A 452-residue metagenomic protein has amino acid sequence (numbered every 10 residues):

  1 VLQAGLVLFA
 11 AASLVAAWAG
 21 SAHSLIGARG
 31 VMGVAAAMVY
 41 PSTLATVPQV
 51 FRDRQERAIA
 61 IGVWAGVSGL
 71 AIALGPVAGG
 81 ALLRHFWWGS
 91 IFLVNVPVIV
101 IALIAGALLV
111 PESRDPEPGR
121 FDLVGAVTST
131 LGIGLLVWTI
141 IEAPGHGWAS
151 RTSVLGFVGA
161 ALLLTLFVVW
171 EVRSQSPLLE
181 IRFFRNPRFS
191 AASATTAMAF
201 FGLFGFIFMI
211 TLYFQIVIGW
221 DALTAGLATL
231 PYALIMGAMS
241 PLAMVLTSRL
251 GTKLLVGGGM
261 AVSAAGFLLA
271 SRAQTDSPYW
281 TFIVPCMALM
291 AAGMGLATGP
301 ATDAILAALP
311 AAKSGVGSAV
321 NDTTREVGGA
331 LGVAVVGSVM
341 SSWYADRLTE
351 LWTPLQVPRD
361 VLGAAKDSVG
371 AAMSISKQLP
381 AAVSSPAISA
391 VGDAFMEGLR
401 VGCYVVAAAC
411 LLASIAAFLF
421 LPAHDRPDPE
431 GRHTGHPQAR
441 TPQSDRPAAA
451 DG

Functional and structural regions predicted by a protein language model:
V1-G125, R151, G226, L234 (+1 more regions): Helix-loop-helix hairpins in multi-pass membrane proteins, especially solute transporters
S13, H23-L25, W87, V124-G125 (+4 more regions): Transmembrane core module of solute transporters
A19-G20, R52, L109-E112, P144-G145 (+5 more regions): Short helix-capping/hinge motifs at transmembrane helix termini and TM-loop junctions
A71-G75, I207, M239, T298 (+2 more regions): Discrete transmembrane alpha-helix packing/kink hotspots characteristic of Major Facilitator Superfamily-like secondary
A78-F86, I140, F214-Q215, L246-T247 (+2 more regions): Interfacial helix-cap and linker-helix signal at transmembrane-aqueous boundaries of multi-pass secondary transporters
P97-R114, G132-I141, A160-S174, A413-L421: C-terminal membrane-cytosol helix-exit motif in multi-pass small-molecule transporters
I101, A304, V320, R325-L421 (+1 more regions): Hydrophobic transmembrane architecture of multi-pass small-molecule transporters
E112-V127, S174-L178, R426-H433: Flexible cytoplasmic inter-helical loops of multi-pass small-molecule transporters
